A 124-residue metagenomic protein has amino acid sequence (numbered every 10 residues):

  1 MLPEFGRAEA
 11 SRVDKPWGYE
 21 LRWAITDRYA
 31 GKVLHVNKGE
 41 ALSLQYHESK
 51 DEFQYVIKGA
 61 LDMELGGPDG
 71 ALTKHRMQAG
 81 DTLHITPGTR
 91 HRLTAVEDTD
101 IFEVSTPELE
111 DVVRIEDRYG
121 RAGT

Functional and structural regions predicted by a protein language model:
M1-V33, A41-S43, H75, R118-T124: A short, N-terminal "cap"/entry segment at the start of jelly-roll beta-barrel domains of the cupin/DSBH fold
S49-G67: Glycine- and acidic-residue-biased ligand/ion/polar-headgroup-sensing regions
F53, E97-D117: A short hydrophobic beta-strand segment most commonly corresponding to one strand of the jelly-roll/cupin
G67-G88: Short acidic-glycine-tyrosine-enriched beta hairpin
